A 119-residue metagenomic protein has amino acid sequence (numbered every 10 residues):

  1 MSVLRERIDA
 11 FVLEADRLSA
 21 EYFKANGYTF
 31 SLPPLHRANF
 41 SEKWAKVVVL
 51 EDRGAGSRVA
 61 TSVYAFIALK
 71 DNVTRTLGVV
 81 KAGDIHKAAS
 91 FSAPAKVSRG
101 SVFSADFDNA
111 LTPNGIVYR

Functional and structural regions predicted by a protein language model:
M1-F40: Negatively charged, low-complexity tracts enriched in Asp/Glu with abundant Ser/Thr
E6-D9, D16, D52, D71 (+2 more regions): Acidic-enriched, low-complexity/disordered segments with a strong bias for Aspartate over Glutamate
T29-A82: Amphipathic, interaction-prone secondary-structure segments
R75-N109: A short, surface-exposed interaction/processing loop segment used at functional sites
A105-R119: C-terminal partner/receptor-binding element of secreted or periplasmic proteins
